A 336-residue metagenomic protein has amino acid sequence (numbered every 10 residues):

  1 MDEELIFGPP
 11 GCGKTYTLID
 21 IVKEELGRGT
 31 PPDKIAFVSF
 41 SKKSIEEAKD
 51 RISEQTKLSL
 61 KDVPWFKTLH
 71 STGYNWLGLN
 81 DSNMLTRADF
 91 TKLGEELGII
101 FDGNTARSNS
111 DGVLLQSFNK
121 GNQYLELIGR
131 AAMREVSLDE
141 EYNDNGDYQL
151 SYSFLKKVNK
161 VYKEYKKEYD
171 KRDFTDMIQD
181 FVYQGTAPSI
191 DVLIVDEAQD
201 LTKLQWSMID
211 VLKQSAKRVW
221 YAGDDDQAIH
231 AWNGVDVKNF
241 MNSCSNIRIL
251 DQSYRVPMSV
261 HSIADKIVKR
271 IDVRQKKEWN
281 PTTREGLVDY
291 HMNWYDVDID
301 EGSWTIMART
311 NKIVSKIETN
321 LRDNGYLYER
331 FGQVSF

Functional and structural regions predicted by a protein language model:
M1-G8, Y16-T17, K34, N104-I194 (+3 more regions): Accessory N-terminal region flanking or inserted into the helicase ATPase core in nucleic-acid motor proteins
M1-S82, D265: P-loop NTPase Walker
P9-D20, F40-K43, Q199-E285, E301 (+2 more regions): Conserved helicase motor core of SF1/SF2 NTP-dependent helicases
D20-R28, D50-E54, Q179-T186, S207-Q214 (+2 more regions): Short, well-ordered alpha-helices that flank and scaffold nucleotide-derived cofactor binding pockets
T30, K34, Q55-V63, L79-K92 (+3 more regions): Short, polar/flexible loop-turn hinges at active-site or ligand-entry regions and domain interfaces
Y74-Q116, Y124, I128: A basic- and aromatic-enriched beta-loop-alpha substructure that forms the phosphate/nucleotide- and DNA/RNA-contacting
S117-L138, G302-N324: Amphipathic alpha-helical "lid/sensor" segments that cap RecA-like P-loop NTPase cores
L287-G302: Conserved interdomain hinge at the start of the Helicase C-terminal
